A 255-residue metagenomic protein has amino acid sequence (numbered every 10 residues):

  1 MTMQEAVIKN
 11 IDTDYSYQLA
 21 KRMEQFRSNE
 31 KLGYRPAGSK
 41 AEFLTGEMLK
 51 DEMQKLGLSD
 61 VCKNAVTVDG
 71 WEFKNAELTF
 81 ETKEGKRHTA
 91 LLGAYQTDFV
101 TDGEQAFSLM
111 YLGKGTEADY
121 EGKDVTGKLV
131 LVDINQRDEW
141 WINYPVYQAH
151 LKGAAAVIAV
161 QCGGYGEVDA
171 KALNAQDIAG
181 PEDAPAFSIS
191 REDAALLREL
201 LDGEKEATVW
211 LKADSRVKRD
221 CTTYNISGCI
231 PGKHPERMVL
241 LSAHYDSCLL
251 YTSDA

Functional and structural regions predicted by a protein language model:
Q4-N10, E30-K40, I134-E139, Y144-P145 (+3 more regions): Second-shell loop/turn segments in exported
D12, S16, S39-E42, G46 (+5 more regions): Generic structural signal for well-ordered, non-membrane alpha-helical segments in soluble metabolic enzymes
D12, V68-D69, R216-C221: Short Gly/Pro-enriched turn/cap motifs at secondary-structure boundaries
T13-D14, Q18-K21, Q25-L129: Noncatalytic luminal/extracellular "stalk/propeptide" segments of secretory-pathway proteins
A37, A90-A179, D183-P185: Extracellular/luminal Protease-associated
G70, E139, Y165-E167, S247-L250: Flexible loop/turn segments at secondary-structure boundaries
L91-G122, A175-L250: Soluble metallo-hydrolase cores and metallopeptidase-like ectodomains found primarily in the secretory/periplasmic
Y251-A255: Conserved small/polar residues in nucleotide/adenosyl-binding loops
